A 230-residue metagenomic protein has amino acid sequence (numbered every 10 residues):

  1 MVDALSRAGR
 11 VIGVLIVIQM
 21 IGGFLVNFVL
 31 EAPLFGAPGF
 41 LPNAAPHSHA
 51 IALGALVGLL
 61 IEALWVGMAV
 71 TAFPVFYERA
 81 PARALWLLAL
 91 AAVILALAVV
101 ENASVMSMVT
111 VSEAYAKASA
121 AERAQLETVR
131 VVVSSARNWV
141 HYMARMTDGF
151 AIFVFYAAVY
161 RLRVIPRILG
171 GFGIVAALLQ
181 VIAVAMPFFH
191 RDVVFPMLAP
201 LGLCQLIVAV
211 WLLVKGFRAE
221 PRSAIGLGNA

Functional and structural regions predicted by a protein language model:
M1-A230: Hydrophobic, aromatic-enriched alpha-helical segments typical of multi-pass transmembrane helices
